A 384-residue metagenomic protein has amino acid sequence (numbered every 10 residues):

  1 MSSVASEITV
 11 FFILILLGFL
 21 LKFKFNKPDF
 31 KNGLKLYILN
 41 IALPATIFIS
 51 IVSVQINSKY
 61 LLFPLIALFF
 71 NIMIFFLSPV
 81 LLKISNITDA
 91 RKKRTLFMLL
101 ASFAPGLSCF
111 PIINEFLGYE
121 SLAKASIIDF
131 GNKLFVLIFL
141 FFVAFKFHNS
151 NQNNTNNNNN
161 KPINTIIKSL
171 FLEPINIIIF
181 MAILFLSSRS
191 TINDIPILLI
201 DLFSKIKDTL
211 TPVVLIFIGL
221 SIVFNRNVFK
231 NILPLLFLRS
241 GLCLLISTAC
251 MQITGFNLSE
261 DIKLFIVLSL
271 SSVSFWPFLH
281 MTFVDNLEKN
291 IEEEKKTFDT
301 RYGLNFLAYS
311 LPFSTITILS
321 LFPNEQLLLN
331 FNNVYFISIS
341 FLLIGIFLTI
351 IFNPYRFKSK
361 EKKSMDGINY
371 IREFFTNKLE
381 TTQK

Functional and structural regions predicted by a protein language model:
M1-K384: Alpha-helical transmembrane segments of multi-pass small-molecule/ion transporters
